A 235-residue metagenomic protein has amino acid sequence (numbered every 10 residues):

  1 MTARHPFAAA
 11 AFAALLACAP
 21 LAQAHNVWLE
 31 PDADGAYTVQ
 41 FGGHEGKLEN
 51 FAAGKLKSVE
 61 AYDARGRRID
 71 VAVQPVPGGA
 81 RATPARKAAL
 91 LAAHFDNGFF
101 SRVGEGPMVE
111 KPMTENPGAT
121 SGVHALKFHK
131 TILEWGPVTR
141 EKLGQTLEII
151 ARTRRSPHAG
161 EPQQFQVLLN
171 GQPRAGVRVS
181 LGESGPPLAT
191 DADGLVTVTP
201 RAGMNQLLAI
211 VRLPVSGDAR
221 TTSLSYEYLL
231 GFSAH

Functional and structural regions predicted by a protein language model:
M1-A11: Bacterial N-terminal signal peptides that target proteins for export
A19-L21: N-terminal signal peptide c-region/cleavage motif recognized by signal peptidases
H25-A36, V109-P162, L168, G185 (+1 more regions): Beta-strand-rich domain onsets/edges
D32-D63: N-terminal targeting signals for Sec/Tat export/insertion, comprising classic cleavable signal peptides
F51-G54, G171-L181: Short, ordered, surface-exposed loop/turn motifs in non-cytosolic proteins
S58-R68, V177-P187: Short amphipathic beta-strand segments in non-cytosolic proteins
V76-A80, T190-G203: Glycine-centered loop-to-beta-strand initiation motif
D96-G104, L213-D218: Short acidic/polar inter-strand loop motif in beta-rich domains
